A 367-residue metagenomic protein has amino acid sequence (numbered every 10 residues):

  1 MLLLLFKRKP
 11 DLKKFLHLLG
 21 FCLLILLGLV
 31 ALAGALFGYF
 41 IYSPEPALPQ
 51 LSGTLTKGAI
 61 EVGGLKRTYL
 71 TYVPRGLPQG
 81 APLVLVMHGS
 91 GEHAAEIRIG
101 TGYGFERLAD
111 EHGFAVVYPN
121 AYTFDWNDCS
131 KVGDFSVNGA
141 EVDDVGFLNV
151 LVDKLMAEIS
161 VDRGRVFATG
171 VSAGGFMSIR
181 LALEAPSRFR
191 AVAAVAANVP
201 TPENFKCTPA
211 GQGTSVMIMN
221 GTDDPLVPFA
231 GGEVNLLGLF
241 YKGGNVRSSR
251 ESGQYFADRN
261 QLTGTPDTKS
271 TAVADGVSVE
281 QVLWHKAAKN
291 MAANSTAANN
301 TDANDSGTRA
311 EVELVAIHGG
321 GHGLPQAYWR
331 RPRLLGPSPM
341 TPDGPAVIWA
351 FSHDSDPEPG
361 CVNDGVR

Functional and structural regions predicted by a protein language model:
L2-L83, L108-E111, A140, T169-A193 (+11 more regions): A domain-start/cap signature at the N-terminus of enzymes
I60-V73, Q79-F167, F176-R180, E184 (+3 more regions): Serine-hydrolase catalytic machinery in alpha/beta-hydrolase-like enzymes
L85-G89, A196, N220-G221, H318: The conserved beta1-alpha1 loop
E106, N149-V152, G253-A257, W349 (+1 more regions): Non-transmembrane alpha-helical segments in soluble domains of secreted/periplasmic/extracellular proteins
S136-V142, G238-R247, L335-P339: A short acidic, glycine-rich active-site loop that binds or catalyzes chemistry on phosphate/adenosine moieties
R190-A274, W284-A288: The feature captures the conserved acid-bearing segment of alpha/beta-hydrolase catalytic domains
E280-K286, T308-L324, Y328-R330: Mobile gating loops/cap/lid regions near enzyme active sites that modulate substrate access
H318, A327-G344, G365-R367: C-terminal/domain-terminus segments
